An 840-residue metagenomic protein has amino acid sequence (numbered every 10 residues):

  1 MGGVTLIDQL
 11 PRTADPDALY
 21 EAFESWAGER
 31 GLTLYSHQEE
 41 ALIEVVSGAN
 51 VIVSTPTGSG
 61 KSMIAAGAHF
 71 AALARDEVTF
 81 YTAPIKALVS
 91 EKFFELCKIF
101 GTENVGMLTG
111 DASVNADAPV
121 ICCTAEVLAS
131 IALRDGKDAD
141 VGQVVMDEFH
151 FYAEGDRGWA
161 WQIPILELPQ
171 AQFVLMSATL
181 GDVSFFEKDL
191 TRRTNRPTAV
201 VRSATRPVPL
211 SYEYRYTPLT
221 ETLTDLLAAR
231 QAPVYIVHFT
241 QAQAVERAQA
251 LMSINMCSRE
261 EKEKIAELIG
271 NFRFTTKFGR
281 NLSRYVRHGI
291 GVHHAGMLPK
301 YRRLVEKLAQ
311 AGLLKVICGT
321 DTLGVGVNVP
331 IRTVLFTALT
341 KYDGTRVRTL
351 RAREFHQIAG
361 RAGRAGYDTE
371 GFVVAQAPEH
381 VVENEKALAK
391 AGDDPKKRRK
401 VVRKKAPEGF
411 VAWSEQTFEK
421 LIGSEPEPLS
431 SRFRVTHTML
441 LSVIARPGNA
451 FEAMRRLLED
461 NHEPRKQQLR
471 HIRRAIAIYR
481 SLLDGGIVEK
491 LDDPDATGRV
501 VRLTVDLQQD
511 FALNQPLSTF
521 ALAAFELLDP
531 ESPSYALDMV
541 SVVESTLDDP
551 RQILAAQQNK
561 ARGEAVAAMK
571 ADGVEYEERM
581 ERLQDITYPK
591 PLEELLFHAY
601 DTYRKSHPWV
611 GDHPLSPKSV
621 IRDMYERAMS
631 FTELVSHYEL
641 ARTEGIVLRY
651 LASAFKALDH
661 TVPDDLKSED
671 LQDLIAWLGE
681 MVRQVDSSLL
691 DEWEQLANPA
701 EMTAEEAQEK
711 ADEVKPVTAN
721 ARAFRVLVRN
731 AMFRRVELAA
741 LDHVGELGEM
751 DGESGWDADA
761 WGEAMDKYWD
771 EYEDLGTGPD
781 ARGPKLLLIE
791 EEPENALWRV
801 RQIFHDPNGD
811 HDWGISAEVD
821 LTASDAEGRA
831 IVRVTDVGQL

Functional and structural regions predicted by a protein language model:
M1-I43, S47-V51, R259-R287: Helicase-associated low-complexity/disordered flanking segments
E24-A27, L32-V208, R215, P233-H238 (+1 more regions): Conserved P-loop/Walker A NTP-binding site and adjacent catalytic elements of P-loop NTPases
T82, S90, C97-G106, Q241-V316 (+1 more regions): Conserved C-terminal RecA-like helicase domain
D117-L133, H288-P299, L308-N328: Conserved two-lobed SF2 helicase motor
R215-F239, E246, R303-A311: Conserved interdomain hinge at the start of the Helicase C-terminal
G291, Q310-A311, K396-K397, V401-R801: Non-catalytic terminal extensions of ATP-dependent helicases
T333-F336, T340-Y342, R348-A389: Conserved segment of the helicase C-terminal RecA-like domain
H805-L840: Compact beta-sheet-dominated globular domain cores
